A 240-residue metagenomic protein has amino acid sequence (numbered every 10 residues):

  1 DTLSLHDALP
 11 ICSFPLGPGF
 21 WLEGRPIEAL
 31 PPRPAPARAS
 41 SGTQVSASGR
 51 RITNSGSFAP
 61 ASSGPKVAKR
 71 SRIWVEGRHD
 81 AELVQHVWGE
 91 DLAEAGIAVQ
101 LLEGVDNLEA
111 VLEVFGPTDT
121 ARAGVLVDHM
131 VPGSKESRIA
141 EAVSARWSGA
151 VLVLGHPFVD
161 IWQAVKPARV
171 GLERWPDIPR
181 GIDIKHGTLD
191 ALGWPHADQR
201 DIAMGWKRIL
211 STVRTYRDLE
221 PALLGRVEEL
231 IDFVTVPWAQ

Functional and structural regions predicted by a protein language model:
T2, H6-L9: Short, small-residue-biased leader/transition segments that mark boundaries at the very start of proteins
P10-N54: Intrinsically disordered, low-complexity, charged/polar segments
A47-F58, D232-Q240: Short, charged, intrinsically disordered terminal tails
P60-G124: Acidic, glycine-rich catalytic loops of TOPRIM or P-loop NTPase phosphate-binding modules used across DNA replication
D106-N107, M130-S134: Short acidic, S/G/P-rich loop/turn micro-motifs used as interaction or catalytic elements
E113-F115, S134-W147: Short, aromatic/basic amphipathic alpha-helical patches
A142-R217: Activity-critical C-terminal alpha-helical subdomain
I209-Q240: Charged phosphate-binding loop/patch that engages nucleotide di/tri-phosphates or the phosphate backbone of nucleic
